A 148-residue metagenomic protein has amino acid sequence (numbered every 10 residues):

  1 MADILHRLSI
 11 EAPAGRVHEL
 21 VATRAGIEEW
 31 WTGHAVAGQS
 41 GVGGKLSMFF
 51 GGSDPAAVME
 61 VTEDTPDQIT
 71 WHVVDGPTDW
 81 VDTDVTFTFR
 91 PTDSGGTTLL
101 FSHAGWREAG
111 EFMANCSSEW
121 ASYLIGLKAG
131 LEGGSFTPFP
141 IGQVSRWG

Functional and structural regions predicted by a protein language model:
M1-A37: Hydrophobic ligand-binding cavity/cleft-lining segments
D3-R7, K45, A56, Q68 (+2 more regions): Intrinsic-disorder/low-complexity, polar/charged segments enriched in Ser/Thr/Lys/Arg/Asp/Glu/Gln
L8, A57-E63, T83-P91: Hydrophobic/aromatic beta-strand elements that line small-molecule binding cavities or substrate pockets in beta-rich
A14-G15, T62-D67, T88-T98: A short, structured loop/turn motif at beta-sheet edges
V17-H18, I27, L46-M48, V61 (+4 more regions): Hydrophobic pocket/interface hotspot
E29, A35-D75: Glycine-rich portal/gate segments that line the openings of hydrophobic small-molecule binding cavities
V74-A129, P138-P140: Beta-strand/loop substructures that line and gate deep hydrophobic ligand-binding cavities in soluble
S135-G148: Acidic/histidine-enriched, glycine/proline-rich intrinsically disordered or flexible terminal extensions
